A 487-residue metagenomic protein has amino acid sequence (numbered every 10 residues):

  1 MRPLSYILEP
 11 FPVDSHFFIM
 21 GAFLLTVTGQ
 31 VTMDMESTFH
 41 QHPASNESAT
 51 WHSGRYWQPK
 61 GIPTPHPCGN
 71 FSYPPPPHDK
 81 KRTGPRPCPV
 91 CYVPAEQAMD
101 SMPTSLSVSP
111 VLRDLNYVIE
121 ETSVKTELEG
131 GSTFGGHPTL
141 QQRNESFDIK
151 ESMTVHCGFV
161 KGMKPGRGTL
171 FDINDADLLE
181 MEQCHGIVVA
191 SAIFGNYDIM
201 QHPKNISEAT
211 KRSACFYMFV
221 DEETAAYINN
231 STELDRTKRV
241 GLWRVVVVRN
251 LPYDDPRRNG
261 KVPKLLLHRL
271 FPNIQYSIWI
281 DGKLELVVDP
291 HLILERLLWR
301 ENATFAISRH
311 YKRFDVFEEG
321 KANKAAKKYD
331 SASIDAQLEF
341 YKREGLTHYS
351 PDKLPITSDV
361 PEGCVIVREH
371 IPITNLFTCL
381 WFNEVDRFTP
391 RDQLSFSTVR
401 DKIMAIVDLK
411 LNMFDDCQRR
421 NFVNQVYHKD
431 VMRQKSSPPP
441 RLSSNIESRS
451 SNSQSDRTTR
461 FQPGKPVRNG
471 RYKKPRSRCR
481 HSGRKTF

Functional and structural regions predicted by a protein language model:
M1-F487: Glycosyltransferase catalytic domains, chiefly GT-A lineage
